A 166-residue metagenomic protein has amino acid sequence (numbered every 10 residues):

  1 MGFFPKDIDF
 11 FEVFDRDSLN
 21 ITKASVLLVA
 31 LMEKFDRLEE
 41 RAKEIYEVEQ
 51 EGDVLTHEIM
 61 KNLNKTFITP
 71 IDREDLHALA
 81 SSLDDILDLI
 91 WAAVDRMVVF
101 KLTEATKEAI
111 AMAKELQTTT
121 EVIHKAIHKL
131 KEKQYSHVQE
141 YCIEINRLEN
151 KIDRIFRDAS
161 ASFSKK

Functional and structural regions predicted by a protein language model:
M1-K166: Cytosolic, long alpha-helical scaffolding segments
